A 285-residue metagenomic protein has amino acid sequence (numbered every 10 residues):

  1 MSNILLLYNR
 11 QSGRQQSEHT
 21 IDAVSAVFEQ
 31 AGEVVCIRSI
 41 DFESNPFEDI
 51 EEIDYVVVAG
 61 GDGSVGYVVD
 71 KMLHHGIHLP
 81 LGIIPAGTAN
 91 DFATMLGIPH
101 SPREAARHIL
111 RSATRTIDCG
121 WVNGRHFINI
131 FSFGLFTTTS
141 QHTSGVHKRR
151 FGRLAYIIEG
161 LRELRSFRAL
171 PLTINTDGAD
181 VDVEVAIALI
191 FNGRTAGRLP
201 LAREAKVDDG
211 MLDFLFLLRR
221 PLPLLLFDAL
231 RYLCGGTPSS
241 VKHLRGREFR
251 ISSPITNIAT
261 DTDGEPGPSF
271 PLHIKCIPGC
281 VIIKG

Functional and structural regions predicted by a protein language model:
M1-A59, G66, D70-K71, E104 (+1 more regions): ATP/NTP phosphate-donor binding region
S12, G61-S64, A86-A89, F133-L135 (+1 more regions): Short glycine-rich anion-binding loops that position phosphate/pyrophosphate groups of nucleotides and phosphorylated
A59, V65-M95, A188, L215: Hydrophobic alpha-helical segments that either span membranes
T88-R125, N129: Short, glycine-/small-residue-rich phosphate/pyrophosphate-handling segment
D118-R162, S166: Conserved anion/nucleotide-ligand pocket segment
S132, L189-L201, P266: Glycine-rich phosphate/pyrophosphate-binding beta-alpha loops
H147-A155, A196-P200, E204-L224: Gly/Ser/Thr-rich active-site loops/lids in small-molecule metabolic enzymes that frequently grip phosphoryl groups
T176, D182, K206, F216-G285: ATP/nucleoside-binding phosphotransfer catalytic cores, i.e., glycine-rich phosphate-binding loops
